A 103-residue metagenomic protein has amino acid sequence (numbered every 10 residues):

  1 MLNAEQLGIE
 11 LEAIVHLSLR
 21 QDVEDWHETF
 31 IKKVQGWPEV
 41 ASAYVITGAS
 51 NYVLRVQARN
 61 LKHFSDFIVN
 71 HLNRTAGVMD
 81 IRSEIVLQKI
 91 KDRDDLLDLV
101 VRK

Functional and structural regions predicted by a protein language model:
M1-K103: A compositional/biophysical signature of low hydrophobicity enriched in polar/charged and small residues
